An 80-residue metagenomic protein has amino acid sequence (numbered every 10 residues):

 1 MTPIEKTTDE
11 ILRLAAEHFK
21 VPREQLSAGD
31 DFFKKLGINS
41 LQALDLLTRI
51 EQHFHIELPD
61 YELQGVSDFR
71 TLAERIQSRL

Functional and structural regions predicted by a protein language model:
T2-I38, L47, Q52-L80: Phosphopantetheine-dependent thiolation modules in NRPS/PKS and related acyl-activating systems
Q42: Two-component histidine kinase catalytic core, primarily the HATPase_c
